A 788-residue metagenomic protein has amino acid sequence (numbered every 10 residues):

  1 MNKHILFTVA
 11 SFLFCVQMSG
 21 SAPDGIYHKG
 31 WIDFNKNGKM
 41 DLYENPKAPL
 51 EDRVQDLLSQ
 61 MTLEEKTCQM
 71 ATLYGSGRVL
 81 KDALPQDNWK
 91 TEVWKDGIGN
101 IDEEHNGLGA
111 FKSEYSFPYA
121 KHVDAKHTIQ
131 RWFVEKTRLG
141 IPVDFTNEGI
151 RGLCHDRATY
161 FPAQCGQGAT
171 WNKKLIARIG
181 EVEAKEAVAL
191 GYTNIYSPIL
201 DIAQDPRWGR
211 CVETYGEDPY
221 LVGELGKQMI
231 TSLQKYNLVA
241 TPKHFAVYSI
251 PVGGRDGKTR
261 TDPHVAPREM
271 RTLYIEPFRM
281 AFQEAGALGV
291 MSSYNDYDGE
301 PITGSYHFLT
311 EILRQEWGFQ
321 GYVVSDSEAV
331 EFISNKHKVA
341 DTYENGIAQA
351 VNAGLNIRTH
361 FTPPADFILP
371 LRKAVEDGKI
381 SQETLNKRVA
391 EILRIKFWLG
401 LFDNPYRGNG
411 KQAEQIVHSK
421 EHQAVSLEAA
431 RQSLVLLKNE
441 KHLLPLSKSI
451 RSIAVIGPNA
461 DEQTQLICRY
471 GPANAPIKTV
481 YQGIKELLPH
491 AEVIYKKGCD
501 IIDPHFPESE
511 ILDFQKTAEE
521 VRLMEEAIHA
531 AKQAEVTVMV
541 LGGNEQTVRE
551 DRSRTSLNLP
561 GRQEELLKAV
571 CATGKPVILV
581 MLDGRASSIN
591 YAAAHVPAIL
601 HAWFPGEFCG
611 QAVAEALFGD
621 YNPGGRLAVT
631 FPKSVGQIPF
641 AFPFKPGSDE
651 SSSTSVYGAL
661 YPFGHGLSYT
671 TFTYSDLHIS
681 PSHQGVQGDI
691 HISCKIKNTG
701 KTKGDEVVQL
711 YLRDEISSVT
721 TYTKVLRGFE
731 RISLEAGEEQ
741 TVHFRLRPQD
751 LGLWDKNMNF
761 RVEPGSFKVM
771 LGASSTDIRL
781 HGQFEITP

Functional and structural regions predicted by a protein language model:
M1, I786-T787: Generic detector of intrinsically disordered, low-complexity segments in short proteins and peptide precursors
M1-F7: Bacterial N-terminal signal peptides that target proteins for export
T8-Q17: Bacterial N-terminal signal peptides
V16-D755, P764-T776, T787: Glycoside hydrolase catalytic-domain context in secreted enzymes
F760-V762: Surface-exposed, short loops/turns at beta-strand junctions within beta-sandwich domains
I778-G782: Extracellular and select intracellular beta-sandwich modules with Ser/Thr-enriched, small-residue motifs on
